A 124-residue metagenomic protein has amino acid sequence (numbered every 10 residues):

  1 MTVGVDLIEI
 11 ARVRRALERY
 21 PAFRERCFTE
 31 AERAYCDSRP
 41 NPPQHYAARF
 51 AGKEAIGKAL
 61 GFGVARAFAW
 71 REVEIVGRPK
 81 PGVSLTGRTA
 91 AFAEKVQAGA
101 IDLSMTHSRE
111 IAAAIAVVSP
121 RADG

Functional and structural regions predicted by a protein language model:
M1-G124: Core catalytic alpha/beta fold that binds nucleotide/phospho-ligands
